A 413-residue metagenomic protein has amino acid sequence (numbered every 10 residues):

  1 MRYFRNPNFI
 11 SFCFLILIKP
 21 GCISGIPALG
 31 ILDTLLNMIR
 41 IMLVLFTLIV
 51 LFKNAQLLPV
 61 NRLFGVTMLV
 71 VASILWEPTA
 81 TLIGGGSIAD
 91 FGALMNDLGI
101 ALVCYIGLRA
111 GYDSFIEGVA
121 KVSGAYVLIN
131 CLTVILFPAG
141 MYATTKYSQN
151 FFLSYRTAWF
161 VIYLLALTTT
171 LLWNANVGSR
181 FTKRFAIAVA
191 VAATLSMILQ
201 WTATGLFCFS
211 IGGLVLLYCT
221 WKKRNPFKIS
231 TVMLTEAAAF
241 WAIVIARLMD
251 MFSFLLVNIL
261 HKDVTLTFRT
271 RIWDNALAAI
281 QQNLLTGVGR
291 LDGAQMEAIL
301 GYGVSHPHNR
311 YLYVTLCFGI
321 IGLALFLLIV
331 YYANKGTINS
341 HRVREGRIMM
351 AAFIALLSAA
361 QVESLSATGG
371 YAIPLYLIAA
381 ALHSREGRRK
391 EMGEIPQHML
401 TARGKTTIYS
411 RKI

Functional and structural regions predicted by a protein language model:
M1-K53, A72-T81, N130-A139, L356-S358: N-terminal signal-anchor transmembrane segment
C13, L45, T169, R347-A359 (+1 more regions): Transmembrane alpha-helices of multi-pass inner-membrane enzymes
C22, N258-F318, N339: Long extracytoplasmic/lumenal interhelical loops at the membrane interface of multi-pass membrane proteins
I23-P27, T79-G85, A125-F160, M251-L260: Membrane-interfacial helix-loop-helix modules of multi-pass inner-membrane proteins that assemble, modify, or transport
N37-I41, L63-E77, G84-R109: Aromatic-anchored transmembrane helix interface
A55-Q56, F227, F318-L357, E386 (+2 more regions): Hydrophobic transmembrane alpha-helices and their immediate junctions
S114-M141, Y155-C219: Alpha-helical transmembrane segments of multi-pass inner-membrane proteins
T220-L260, L277-Q281: A membrane-periplasm/extracellular boundary helix in multi-pass inner-membrane enzymes that assemble envelope glycans
